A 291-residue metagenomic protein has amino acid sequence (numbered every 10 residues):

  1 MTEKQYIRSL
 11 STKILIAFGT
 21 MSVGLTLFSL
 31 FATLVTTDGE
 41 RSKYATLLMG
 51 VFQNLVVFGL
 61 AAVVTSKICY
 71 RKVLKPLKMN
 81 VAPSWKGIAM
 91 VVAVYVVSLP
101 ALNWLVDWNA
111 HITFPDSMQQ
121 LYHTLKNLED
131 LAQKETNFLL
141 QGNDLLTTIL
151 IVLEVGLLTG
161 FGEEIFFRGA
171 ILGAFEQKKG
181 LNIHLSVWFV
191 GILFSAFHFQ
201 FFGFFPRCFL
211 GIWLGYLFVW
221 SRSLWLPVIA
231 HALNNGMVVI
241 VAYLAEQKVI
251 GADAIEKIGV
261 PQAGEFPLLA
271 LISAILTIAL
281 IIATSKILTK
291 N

Functional and structural regions predicted by a protein language model:
A17-L27, I88-T113, V219-M237: Hydrophobic alpha-helical membrane-insertion segments
F18-L30, F58-V64, Y95-S98, P267-I287: Hydrophobic core of alpha-helical transmembrane segments in multi-pass integral membrane proteins
L27-Y70, W85-V96, S117-L128: Alpha-helical transmembrane segments in multi-pass membrane proteins
T36-G39, T113-S117, A174-H184: Membrane interface segments of multi-pass transport proteins and intramembrane proteases
Y44-A45, K75-L158: Juxtamembrane helix-loop-helix connectors linking adjacent transmembrane helices in multi-pass membrane enzymes
V57-Y70, T147-F175, L276-K290: Transmembrane alpha-helical segments in integral membrane proteins
G162-F189, Y216-S223: Membrane-interface helix/loop boundary segments of multi-pass membrane proteins
A232-N291: C-terminal membrane module of polytopic membrane proteins
